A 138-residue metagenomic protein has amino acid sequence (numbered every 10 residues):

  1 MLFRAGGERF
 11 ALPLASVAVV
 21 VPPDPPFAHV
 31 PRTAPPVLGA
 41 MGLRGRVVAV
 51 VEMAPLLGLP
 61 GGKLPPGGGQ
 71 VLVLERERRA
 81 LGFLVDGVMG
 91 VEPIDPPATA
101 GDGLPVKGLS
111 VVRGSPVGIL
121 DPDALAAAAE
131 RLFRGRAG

Functional and structural regions predicted by a protein language model:
M1-G138: An acidic, low-aromatic, low-complexity terminal/linker signal
